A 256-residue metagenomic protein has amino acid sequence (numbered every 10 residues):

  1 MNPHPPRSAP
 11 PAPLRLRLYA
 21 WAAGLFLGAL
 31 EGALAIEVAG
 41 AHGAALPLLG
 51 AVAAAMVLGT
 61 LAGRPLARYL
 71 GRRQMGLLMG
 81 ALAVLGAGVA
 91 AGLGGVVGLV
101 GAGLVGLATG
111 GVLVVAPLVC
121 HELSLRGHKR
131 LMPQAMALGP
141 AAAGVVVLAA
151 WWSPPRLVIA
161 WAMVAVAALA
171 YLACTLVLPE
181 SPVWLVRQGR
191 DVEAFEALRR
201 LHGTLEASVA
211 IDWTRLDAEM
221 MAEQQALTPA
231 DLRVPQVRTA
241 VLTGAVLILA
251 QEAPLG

Functional and structural regions predicted by a protein language model:
M1-G189, E193-R199, G203, I211 (+1 more regions): Transmembrane-helix signature of 12-pass secondary carriers
